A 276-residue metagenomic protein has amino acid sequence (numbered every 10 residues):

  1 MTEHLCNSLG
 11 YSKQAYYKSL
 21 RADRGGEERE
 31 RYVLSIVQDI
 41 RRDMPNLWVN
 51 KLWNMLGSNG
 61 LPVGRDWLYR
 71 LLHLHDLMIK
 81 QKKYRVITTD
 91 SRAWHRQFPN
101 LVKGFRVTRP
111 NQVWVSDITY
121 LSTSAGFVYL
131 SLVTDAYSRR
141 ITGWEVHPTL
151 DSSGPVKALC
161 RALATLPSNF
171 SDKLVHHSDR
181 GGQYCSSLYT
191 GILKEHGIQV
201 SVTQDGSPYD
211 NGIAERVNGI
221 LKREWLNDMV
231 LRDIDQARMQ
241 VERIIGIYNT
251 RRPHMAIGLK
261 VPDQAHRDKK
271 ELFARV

Functional and structural regions predicted by a protein language model:
L5-C6, Y16, V37, L52 (+15 more regions): Mobile genetic element proteins and their domesticated derivatives, centered on retroelements and DNA transposons
C6, K13-R109, S207, V261-K270: Basic, flexible linker segments flanking DNA-binding modules in nucleic acid-interacting mobile-element proteins
S8-A15, Y32, A158, L188 (+4 more regions): Generic alpha-helical secondary structure signal
D23, K194-I198, I220-V276: C-terminal domain-tail junction helix/linker
T88-S91, S178-R180, S186-G191, V200-K222 (+2 more regions): RNase H-like two-metal-ion nuclease catalytic core shared by retroviral integrases and related mobile-element nucleases
K103-T142, P148-L150: An active-site-proximal beta-strand-loop segment
G126, E145-N169, C185: Active-site beta-loop-alpha junctions of metal-dependent nucleic acid enzymes, especially the RNase H-like/DDE
R140-W144, V200-T203, N227-D228: Short small-residue beta-strand/loop micro-motif enriched in glycine and branched aliphatics
